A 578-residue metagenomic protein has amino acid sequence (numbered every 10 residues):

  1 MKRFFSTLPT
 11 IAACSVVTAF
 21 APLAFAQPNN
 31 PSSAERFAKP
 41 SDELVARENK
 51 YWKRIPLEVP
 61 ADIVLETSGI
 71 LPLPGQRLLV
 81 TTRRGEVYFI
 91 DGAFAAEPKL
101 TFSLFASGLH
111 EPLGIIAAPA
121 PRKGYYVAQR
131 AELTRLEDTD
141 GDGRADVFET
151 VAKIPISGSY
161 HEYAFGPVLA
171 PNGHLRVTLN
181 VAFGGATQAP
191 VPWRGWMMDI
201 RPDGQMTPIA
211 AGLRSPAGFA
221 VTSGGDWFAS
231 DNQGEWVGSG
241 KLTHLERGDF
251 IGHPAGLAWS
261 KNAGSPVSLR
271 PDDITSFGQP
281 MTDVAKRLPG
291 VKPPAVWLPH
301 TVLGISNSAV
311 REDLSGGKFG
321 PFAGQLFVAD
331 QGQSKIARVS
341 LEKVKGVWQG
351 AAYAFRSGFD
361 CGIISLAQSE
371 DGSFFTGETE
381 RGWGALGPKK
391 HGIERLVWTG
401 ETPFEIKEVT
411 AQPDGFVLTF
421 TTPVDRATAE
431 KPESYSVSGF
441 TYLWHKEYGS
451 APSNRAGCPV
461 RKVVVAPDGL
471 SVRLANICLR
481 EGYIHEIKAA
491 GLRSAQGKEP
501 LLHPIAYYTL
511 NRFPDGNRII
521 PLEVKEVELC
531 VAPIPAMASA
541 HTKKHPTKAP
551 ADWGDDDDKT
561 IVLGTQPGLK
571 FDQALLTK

Functional and structural regions predicted by a protein language model:
M1-T7: N-terminal secretory signal peptides that target proteins for export/translocation
P9-P22: Bacterial N-terminal signal peptides
Q27-P403, K407-G415, R426, L470 (+3 more regions): Beta-propeller domains with acidic blade repeats across secreted/periplasmic ectodomains and cytosolic WD/CNH propellers
L418-K462, I487-A495, P504-Y507: Short, surface-exposed alpha-helix to beta-strand junction/turn motifs within ectodomains of secreted and cell-envelope
V465-D468: Blade-terminus and WD-like Trp-Asp/Gly-His loop motifs, strongest in beta-propeller folds
R473-I477: Exposed aromatic-hydrophobic patches
C478-Y483: Surface-exposed, short loops/turns at beta-strand junctions within beta-sandwich domains
S494-V531: Extended, polar beta-sheet/loop recognition surfaces of beta-rich domains that mediate binding to diverse ligands
